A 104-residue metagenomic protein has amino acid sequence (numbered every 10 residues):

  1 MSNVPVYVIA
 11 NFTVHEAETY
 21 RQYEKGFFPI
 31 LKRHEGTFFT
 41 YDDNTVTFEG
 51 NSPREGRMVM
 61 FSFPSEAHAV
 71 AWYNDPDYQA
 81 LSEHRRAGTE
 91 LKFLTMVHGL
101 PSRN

Functional and structural regions predicted by a protein language model:
M1-P76, H98-N104: Short S/T/G/P-rich N-terminal loop/turn motif that feeds into the first structured element of a domain
T37, L81-S82, F93-M96: A short linear hydrophobic-aromatic micro-motif
Y41, R57, R85-R86, K92: Basic side chains
V70, Q79-T89: C-terminal structural segments of small proteins and small subunits
R86-N104: C-terminal end-helix/capping segment
